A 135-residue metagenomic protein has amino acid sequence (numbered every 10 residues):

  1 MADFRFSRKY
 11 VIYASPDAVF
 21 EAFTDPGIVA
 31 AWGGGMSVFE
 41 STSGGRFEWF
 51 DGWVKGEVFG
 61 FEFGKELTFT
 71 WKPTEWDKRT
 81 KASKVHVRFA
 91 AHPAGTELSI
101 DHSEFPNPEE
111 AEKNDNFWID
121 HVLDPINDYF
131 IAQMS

Functional and structural regions predicted by a protein language model:
M1-V38: Hydrophobic ligand-binding cavity/cleft-lining segments
D3-R5, Y10, D17-A18, T42-G45 (+4 more regions): Charge-dense, helix-prone N-terminal extensions
S7, G35, R46, P106 (+1 more regions): Conserved short-loop catalytic and cofactor-binding motifs
A14, R46-F50, K113: Alpha-helical scaffold segments that form or flank carboxylate-/histidine-based iron centers
F20-F23, W32, T70-W71, D115-I119 (+1 more regions): Tryptophan-centric aromatic hotspots in well-structured domains and transmembrane helices
A30-G34, V38, E48, G52-E97 (+1 more regions): Hydrophobic-ligand binding "helix-grip"
A31, V38, T42, D120 (+1 more regions): Structured surface interface patches that mediate subunit assembly and partner/cofactor docking
E104-S135: A conserved amphipathic terminal alpha-helix motif
